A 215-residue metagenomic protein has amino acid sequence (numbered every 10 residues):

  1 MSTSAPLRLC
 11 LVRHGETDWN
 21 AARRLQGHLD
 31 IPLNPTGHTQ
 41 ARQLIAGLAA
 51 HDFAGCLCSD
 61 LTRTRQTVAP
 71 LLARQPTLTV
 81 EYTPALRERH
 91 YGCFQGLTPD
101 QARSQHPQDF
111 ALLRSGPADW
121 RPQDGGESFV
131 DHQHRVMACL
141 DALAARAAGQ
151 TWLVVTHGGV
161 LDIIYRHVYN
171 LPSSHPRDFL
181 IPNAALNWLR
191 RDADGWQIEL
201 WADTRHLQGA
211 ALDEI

Functional and structural regions predicted by a protein language model:
M1-R8, Y91-R103, A145, Q150-T151 (+1 more regions): Acidic, low-complexity terminal tails and accessory targeting/binding regions of phosphate-metabolizing enzymes
T3-S4, R42-A111: Phosphate-coordination/substrate-recognition cap region in phosphate-metabolizing enzymes
L9-C10, E16-R74, P122-M137: Loop-to-helix element that buttresses phosphate recognition and phosphoryl-transfer chemistry
C10, E81-T83, E199: General small-molecule cofactor/ligand-binding pocket signal
T17, V160-L161: Short active-site segment of divalent metal-dependent hydrolases/proteases that encodes the spacing between
G47, P70-R74, A142, R146 (+1 more regions): Active-site catalytic microenvironments for nucleophilic, acid-base chemistry
A50-A54, A144-L153: Surface-exposed helix-capping loop/turn segments at secondary-structure junctions
H157: Short basic (Lys/Arg) and small-residue
